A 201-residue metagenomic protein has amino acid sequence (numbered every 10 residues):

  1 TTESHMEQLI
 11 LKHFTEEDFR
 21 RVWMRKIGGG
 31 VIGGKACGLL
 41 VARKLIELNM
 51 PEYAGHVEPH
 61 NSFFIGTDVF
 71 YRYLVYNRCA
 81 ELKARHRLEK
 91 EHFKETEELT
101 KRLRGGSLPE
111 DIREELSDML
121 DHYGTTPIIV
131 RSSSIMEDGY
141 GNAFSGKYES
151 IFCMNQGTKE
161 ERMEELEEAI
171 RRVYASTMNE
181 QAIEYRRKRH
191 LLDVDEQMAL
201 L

Functional and structural regions predicted by a protein language model:
T1-L201: Nucleotide/phosphate-binding sheet-loop regions of phosphoryl- and nucleotidyl-transfer enzymes
